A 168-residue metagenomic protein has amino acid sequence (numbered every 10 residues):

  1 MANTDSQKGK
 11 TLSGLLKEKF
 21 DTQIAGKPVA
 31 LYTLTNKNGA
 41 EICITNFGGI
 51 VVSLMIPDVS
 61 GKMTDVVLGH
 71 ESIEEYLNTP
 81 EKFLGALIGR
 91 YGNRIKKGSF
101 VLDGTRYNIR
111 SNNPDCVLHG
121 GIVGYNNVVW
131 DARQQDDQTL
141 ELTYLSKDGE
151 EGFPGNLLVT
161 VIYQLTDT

Functional and structural regions predicted by a protein language model:
A2-T168: Surface-exposed acidic/polar loop and edge beta-strand patches at domain peripheries
